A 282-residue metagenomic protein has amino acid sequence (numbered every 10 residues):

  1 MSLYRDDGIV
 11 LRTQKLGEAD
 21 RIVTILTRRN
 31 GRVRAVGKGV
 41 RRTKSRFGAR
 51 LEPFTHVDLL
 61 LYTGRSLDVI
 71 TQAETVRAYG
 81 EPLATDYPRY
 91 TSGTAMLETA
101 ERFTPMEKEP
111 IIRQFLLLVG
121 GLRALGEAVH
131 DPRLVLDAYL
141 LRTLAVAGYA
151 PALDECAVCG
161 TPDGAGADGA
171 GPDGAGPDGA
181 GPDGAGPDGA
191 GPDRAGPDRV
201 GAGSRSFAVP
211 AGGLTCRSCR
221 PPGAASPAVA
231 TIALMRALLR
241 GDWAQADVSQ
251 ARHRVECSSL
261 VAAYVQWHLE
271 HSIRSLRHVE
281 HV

Functional and structural regions predicted by a protein language model:
M1-V282: Non-catalytic alpha-helical scaffolds and adjoining flexible linkers that form interface surfaces for assembly
